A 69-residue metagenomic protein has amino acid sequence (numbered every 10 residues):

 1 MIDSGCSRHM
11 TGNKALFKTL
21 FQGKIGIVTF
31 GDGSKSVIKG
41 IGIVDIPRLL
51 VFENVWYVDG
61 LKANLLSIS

Functional and structural regions predicted by a protein language model:
M1-S69: Residue-level marker of conserved, structurally anchoring positions within well-ordered domains
